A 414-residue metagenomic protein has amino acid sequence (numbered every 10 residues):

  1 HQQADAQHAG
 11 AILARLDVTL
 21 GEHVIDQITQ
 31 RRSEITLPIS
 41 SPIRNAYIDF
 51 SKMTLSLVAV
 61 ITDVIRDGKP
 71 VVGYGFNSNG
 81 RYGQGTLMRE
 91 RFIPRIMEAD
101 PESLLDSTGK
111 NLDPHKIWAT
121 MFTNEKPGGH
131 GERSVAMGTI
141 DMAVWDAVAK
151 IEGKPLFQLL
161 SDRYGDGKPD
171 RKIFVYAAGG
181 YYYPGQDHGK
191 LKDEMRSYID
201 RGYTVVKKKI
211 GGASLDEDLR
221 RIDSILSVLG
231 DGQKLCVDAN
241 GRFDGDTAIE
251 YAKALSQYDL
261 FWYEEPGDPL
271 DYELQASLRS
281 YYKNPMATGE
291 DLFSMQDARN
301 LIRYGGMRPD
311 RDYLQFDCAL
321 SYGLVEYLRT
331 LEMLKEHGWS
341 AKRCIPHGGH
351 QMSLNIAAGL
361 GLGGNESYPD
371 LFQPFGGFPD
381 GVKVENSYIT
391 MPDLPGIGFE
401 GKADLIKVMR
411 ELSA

Functional and structural regions predicted by a protein language model:
A4-A14, T19: Short linear motifs in low-complexity or flexible loops
L16-R81, G85, F375: Structured beta-strand/loop patches that form or line metal/cofactor-binding pockets in enzymes
L20-H23, I28, L37-P38, L55 (+2 more regions): Flexible C-terminal active-site loop/helix
V58, P70, I140, G153 (+6 more regions): Conserved, mostly hydrophobic/aromatic
I65-I151: Metal- or metallocofactor-binding catalytic centers and their adjacent structured scaffolds across diverse enzyme
F157-Y183: N-terminal small/glycine-rich loop or linker at the start of catalytic domains across soluble metabolic enzymes
I173-K190, N240-D244: Active-site mouth loops of central-metabolism enzymes
K208-I345: Catalytic core of soluble alpha/beta enzymes
